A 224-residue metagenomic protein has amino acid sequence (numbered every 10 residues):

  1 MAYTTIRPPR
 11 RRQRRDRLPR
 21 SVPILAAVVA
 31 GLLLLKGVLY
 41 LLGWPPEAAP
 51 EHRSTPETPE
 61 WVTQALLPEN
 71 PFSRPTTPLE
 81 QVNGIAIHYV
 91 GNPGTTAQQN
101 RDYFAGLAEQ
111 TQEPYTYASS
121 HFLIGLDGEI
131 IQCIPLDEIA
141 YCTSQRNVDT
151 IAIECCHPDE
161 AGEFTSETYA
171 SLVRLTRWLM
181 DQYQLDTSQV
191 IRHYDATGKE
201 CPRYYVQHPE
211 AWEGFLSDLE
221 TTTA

Functional and structural regions predicted by a protein language model:
A2, P9-R10, R14-A30, V38-T63 (+1 more regions): Basic/polar, cationic surfaces and motifs that engage anionic cell-wall and phosphate/carboxylate ligands
A2-T143: N-terminal catalytic cores of peptidoglycan-degrading enzymes
A86, L123, A152-E154, I191: Soluble periplasmic/extracytoplasmic beta-strand elements of cell-envelope proteins
A140, C155-E160: Metal-dependent polysaccharide deacetylase catalytic core of the NodB/CE4 family, i.e., the active-site-bearing domain
S144-A152: Short coil-to-beta-strand
